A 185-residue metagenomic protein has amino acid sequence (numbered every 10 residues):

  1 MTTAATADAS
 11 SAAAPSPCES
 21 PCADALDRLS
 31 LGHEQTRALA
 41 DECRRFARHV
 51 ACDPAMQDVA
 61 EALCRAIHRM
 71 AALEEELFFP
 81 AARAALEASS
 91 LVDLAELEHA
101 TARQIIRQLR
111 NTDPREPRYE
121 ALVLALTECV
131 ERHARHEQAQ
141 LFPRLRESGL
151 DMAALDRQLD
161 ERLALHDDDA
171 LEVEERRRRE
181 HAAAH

Functional and structural regions predicted by a protein language model:
M1-H185: Small-residue-biased structural context
